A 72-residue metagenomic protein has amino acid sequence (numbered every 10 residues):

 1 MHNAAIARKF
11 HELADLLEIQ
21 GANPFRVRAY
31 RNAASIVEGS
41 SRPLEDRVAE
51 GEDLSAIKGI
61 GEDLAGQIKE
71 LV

Functional and structural regions predicted by a protein language model:
M1-V72: Structure-specific DNA junction-binding interface
